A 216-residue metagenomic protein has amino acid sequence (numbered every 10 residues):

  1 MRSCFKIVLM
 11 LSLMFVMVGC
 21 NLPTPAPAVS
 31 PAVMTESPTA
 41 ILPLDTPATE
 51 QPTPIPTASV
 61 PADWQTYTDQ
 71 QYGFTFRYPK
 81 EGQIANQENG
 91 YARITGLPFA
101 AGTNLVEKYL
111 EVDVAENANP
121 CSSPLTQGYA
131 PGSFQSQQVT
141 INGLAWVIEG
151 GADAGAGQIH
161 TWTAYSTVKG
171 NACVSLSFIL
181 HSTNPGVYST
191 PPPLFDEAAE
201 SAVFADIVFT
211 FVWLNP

Functional and structural regions predicted by a protein language model:
M1-V18: Sec-dependent bacterial lipoprotein signal peptides
L13-M14, C20-P61: Ser/Thr-rich, Proline-interspersed low-complexity disordered segments
P38, P47, E81-A85, I179-P216: Surface-exposed amphipathic alpha-helical segments
P54-A92, A130-P131, Q135-I141, V208-V212: N-terminal "mature-domain start" segment
D69, G96-L97, T167-K169: Active-site beta-strand termini and strand-to-loop segments that position acidic
F76, Y91-G102, V147-E149: Generic recognition of long tandem-repeat/solenoid scaffolds
Q87-F99, S122-T126, P216: Short acidic, Gly/Pro-enriched loop/turn segments at secondary-structure junctions
E88, V106, D113-P185, L194: Signature of long, low-cysteine stretches enriched in small and polar/charged residues
